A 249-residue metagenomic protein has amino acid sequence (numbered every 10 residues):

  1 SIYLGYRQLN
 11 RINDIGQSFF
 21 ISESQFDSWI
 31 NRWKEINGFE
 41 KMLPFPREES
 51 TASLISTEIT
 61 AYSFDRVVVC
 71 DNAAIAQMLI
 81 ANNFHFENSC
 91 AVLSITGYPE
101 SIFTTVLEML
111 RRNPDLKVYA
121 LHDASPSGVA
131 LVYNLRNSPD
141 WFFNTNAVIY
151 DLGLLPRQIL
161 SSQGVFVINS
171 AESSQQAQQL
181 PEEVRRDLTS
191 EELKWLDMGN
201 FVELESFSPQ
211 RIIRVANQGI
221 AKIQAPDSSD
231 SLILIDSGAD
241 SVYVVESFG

Functional and structural regions predicted by a protein language model:
S1-L116, V132-G249: Nucleic-acid enzyme cleavage-core boundary/entry regions
S127-L131: Extracytoplasmic/secreted cell-surface and envelope-processing proteins
